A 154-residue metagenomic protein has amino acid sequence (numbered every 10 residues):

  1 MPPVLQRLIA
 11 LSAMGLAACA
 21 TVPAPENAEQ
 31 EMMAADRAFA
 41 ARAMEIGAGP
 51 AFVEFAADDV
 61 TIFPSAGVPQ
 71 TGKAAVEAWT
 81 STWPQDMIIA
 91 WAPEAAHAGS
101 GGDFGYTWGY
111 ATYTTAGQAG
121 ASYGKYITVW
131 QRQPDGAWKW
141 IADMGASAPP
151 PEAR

Functional and structural regions predicted by a protein language model:
M1-I9: Bacterial N-terminal signal peptides that target proteins for export
I9-A18: Bacterial N-terminal signal peptides
C19-F55, P151-R154: Short, low-complexity N-terminal intrinsically disordered segments enriched in polar/charged residues
Q30, A48-G99, Q118-A121: A solvent-exposed, acidic/Ser-Thr-rich amphipathic alpha-helical stretch
F39, F104-W108, I127-W130, W138: Short, structured motif recognition centered on aromatic/hydrophobic residues
T80, P93-A98, Y110-Y113, K125-R132: Hydrophobic/aromatic beta-strand elements that line small-molecule binding cavities or substrate pockets in beta-rich
A96-D103, A119, Q131-A137: A short, structured loop/turn motif at beta-sheet edges
Y123-P151: Short beta-strand edge/turn micro-motifs at domain boundaries
